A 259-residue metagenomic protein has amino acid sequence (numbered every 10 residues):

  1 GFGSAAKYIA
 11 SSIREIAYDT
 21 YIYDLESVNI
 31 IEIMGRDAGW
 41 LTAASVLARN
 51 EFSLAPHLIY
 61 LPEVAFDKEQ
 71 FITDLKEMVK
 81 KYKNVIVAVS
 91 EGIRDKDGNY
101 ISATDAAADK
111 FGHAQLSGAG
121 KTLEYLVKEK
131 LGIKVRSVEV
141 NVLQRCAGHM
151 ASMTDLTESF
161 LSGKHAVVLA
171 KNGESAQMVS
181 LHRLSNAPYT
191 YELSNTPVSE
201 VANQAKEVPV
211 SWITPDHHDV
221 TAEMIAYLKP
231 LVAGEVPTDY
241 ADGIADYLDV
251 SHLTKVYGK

Functional and structural regions predicted by a protein language model:
G1-R136: Accessory alpha-helical/coil subdomains and C-terminal extensions that flank or cap enzyme catalytic cores
Y100-K259: C-terminal non-catalytic interaction/assembly regions of soluble proteins
